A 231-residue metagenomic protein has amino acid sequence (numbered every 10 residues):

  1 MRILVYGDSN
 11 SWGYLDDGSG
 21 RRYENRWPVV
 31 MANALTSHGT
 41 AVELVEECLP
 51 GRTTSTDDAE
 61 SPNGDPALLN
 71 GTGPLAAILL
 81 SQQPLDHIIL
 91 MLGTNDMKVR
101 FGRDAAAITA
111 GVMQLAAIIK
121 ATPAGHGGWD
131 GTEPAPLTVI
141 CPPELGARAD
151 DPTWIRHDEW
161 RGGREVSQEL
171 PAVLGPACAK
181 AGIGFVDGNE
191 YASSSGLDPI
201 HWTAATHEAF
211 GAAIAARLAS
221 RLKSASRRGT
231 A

Functional and structural regions predicted by a protein language model:
M1-P50, D57, V173, T203 (+1 more regions): Serine-esterase "nucleophile elbow" of acetyl-processing enzymes
G13, R52-T54, A147, S195: Generic structural signal for helix capping and beta-alpha/helix-loop junctions
D16-Y23, E60-G64, P152-R161: Short, flexible/disordered intra-domain loops and linkers
V30, P66-A231: Alpha-helical cap/lid subdomain in secreted, periplasmic, or secretory-pathway luminal O-acyl-processing enzymes
L49-G51, Y191-A192: Conserved beta-strand edge residues that scaffold enzyme active sites
R52-A67: Phosphate/nucleotide-donor binding subsite
